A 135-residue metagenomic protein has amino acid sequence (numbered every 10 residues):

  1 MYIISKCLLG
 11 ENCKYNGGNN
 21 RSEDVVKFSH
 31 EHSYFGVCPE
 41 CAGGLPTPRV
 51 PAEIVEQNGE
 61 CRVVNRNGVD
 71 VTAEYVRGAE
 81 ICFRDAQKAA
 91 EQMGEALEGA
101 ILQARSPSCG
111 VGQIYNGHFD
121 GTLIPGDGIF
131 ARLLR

Functional and structural regions predicted by a protein language model:
M1-I3: Extreme N-terminal starter segment of soluble prokaryotic enzymes
C7-G10, R105-S108: Short glycine-rich anion-binding loops that position phosphate/pyrophosphate groups of nucleotides and phosphorylated
G10-G17: Short N-terminal binding/cap micro-motifs at the start of the first secondary-structure element
N20-R66: Short, surface-exposed acidic-centric catalytic microdomains
G44-L45, P107-G110: Short, active-site-adjacent cap segments at secondary-structure transitions
D70-A90: Glycine-rich anion/phosphate-binding loops
A96-Q103: Short glycine-rich phosphate-binding loop at a beta-alpha junction
C109-A131: Short Gly/Thr/Asp-enriched flexible loops that form oxyanion-binding sites at enzyme active sites
